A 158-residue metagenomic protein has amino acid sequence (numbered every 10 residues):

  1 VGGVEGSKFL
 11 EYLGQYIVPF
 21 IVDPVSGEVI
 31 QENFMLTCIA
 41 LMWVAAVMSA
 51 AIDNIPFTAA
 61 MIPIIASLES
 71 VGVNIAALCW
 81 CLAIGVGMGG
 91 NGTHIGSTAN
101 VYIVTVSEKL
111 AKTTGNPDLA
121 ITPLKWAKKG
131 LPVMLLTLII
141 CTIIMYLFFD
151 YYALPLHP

Functional and structural regions predicted by a protein language model:
G2-L119: Membrane-interfacial helix-loop connectors
G27-N33, A127-G130, L154-P158: Interfacial loop-to-helix junctions that mark the boundaries of transmembrane helices in multi-pass membrane
I39, W43, V47, L135-I143 (+1 more regions): Generic alpha-helical transmembrane segments of integral inner-membrane proteins, especially permease/transport modules
C79-L82, V133, T137: Hydrophobic alpha-helical transmembrane segments of polytopic
E108, P117-K125, Y146-Y151: Transmembrane-helix boundary and interhelical-loop signature of multi-pass inner-membrane proteins
L124, K128-L136: Alpha-helical transmembrane segments of multi-pass membrane proteins
T142-P158: Juxtamembrane boundary at the C-terminal end of a transmembrane helix
